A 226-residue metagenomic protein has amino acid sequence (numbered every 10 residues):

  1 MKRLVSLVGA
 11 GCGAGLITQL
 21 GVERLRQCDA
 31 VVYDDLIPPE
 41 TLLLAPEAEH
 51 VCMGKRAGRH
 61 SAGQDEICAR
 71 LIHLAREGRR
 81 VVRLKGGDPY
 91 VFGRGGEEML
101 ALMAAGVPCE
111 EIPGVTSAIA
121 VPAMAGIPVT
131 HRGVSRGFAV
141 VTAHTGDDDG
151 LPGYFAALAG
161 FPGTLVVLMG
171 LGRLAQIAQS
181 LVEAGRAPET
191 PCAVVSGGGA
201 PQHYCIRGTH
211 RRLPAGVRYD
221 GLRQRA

Functional and structural regions predicted by a protein language model:
M1-V115, P214: Class I S-adenosyl-L-methionine
K2-L7, E66, R76-V81, T145-A226: A contiguous loop/helix-start segment that scaffolds small-molecule binding in enzyme catalytic cores
G11, D88-F161, Y204-R207, R211: Class I SAM-dependent methyltransferase SAM-binding "motif I" and its flanking Rossmann-like core
V22, L42, H73, T130-H131 (+2 more regions): Short secondary-structure boundary/capping segments
V32, V140, L165-L168: Short hydrophobic-aromatic micro-motifs
L44-P46, Q64-D65, P122-G126, T142-A143 (+1 more regions): Short secondary-structure transition/capping segments
E49-K55, G106-E110, V129-R136, G185-V194: Short hydrophobic/aromatic-enriched beta-strand-loop microsegments
